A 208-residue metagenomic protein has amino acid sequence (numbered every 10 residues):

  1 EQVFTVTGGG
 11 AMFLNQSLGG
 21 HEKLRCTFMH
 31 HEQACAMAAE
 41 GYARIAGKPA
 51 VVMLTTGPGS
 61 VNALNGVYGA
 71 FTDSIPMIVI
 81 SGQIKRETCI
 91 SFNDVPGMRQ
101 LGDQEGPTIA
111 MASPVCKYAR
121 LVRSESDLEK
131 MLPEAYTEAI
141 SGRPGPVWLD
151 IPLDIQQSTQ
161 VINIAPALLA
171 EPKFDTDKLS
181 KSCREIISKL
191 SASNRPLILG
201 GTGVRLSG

Functional and structural regions predicted by a protein language model:
E1-G208: N-terminal alpha/beta PP-like core and its mobile active-site loop of ThDP/TPP-dependent enzymes
